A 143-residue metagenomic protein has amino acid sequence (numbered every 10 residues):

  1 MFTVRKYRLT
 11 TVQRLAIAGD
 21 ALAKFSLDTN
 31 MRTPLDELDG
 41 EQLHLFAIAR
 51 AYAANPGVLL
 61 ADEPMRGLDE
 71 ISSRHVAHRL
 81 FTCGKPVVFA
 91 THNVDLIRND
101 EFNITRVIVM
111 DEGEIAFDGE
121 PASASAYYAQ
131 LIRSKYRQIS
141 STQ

Functional and structural regions predicted by a protein language model:
M1-Q13, K24: ABC-type ATPase nucleotide-binding domains, specifically the catalytic core motifs of the NBD
Q13-N30: Conserved ABC ATPase "signature" region
P34-L38: Conserved ABC ATPase signature
I48, V76: Hydrophobic anchor residue at the start of the ABC signature
L59-E63: Catalytic Walker B motif of ABC-type/P-loop ATPase nucleotide-binding domains
T91-V94: H-loop/switch region of ABC-family ATPase nucleotide-binding domains
E114-R137: Conserved beta-strand-loop-alpha-helix hinge in the C-terminal portion of ABC ATPase nucleotide-binding domains
